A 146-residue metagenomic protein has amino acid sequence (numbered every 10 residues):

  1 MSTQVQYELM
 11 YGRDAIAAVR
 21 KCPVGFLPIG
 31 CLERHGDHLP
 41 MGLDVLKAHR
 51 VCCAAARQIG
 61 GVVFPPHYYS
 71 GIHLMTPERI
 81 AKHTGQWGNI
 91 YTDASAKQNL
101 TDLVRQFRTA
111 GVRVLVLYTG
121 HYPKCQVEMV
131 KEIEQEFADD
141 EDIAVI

Functional and structural regions predicted by a protein language model:
M1-P40: Active-site and ligand/interface coordination hotspots across diverse enzymes and nucleic-acid-associated assemblies
E8, V45, D93-K97: A conditional alpha-helix N-cap/helix-loop micro-motif detector
P23-G25, G61-V62, V114, A144: Structural motif
P28-E33, V45, H67-Y69: Short glycine-rich, polar/acidic loop-and-turn segments at beta strand-coil junctions
H38-L46, T76-A81: Glycine-rich loop at the start of a catalytic domain that most often binds anionic cofactors/ligands
D44-A56: Short catalytic helix/loop segments, enriched in acidic residues and glycine and frequently bearing histidine
C53-Y69: Active-site machinery of serine-nucleophile hydrolases
Y69-I146: Active-site histidine-anchored catalytic micro-motif
